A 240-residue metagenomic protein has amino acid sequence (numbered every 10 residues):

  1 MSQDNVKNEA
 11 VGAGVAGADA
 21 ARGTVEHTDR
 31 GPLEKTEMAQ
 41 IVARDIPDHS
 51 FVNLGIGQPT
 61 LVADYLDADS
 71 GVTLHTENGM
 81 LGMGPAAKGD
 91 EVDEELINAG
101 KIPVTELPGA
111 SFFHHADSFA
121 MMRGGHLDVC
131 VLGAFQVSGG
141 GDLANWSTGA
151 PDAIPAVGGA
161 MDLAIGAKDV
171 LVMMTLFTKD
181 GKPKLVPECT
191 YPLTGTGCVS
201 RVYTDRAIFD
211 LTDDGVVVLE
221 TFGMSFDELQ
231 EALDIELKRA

Functional and structural regions predicted by a protein language model:
S2-V15, A20-E37, K88-A240: Conserved phosphate- and dinucleotide-binding cores of soluble alpha/beta proteins, encompassing both enzyme active
A39, D45-P85: N-terminal low-complexity or amphipathic/hydrophobic leaders
